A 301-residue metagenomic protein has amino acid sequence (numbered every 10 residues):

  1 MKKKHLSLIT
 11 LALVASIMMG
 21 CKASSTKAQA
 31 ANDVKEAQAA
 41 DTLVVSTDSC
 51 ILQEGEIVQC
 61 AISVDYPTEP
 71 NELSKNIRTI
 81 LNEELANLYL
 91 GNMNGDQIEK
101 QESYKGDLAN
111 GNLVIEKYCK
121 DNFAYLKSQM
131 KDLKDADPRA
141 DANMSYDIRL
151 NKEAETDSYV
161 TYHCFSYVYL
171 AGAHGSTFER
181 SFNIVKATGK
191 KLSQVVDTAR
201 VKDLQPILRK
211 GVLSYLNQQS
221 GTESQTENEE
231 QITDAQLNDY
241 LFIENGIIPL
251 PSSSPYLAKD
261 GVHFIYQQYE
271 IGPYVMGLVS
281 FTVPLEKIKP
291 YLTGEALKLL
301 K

Functional and structural regions predicted by a protein language model:
K2-I9: Bacterial N-terminal signal peptides that target proteins for export
I17-G20: C-terminal motif of bacterial Sec signal peptides marking the signal peptidase cleavage site
K22-K301: Compositionally biased intrinsically disordered regions enriched in Thr/Gly
